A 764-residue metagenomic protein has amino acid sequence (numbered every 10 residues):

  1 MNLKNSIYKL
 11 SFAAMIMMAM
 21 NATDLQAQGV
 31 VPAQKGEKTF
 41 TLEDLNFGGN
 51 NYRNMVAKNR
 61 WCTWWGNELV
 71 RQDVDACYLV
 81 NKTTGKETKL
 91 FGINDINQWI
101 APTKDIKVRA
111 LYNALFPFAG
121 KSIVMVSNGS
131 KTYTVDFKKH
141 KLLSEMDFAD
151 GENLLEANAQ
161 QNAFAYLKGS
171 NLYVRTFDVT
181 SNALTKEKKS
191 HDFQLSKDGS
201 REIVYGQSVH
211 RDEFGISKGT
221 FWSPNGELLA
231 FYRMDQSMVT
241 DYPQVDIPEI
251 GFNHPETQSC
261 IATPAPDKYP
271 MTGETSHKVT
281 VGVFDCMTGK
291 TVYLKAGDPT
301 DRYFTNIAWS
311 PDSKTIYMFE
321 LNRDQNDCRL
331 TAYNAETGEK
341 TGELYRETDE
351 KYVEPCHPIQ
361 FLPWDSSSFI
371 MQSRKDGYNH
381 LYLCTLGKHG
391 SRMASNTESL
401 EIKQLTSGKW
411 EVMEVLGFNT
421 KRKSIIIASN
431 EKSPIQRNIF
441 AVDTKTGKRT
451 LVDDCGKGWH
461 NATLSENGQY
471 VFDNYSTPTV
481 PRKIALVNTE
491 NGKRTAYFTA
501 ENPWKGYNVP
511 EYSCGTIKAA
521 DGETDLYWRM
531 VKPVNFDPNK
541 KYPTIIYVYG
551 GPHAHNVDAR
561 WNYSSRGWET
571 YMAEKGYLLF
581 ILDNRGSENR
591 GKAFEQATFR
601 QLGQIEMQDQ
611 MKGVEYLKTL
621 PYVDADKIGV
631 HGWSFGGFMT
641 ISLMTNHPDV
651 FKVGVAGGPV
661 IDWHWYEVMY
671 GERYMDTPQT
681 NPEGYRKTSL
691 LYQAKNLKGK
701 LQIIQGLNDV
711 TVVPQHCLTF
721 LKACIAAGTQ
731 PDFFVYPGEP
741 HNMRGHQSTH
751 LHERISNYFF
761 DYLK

Functional and structural regions predicted by a protein language model:
M1-F12, T23: Bacterial N-terminal signal peptides that target proteins for export
N2, T41, G92-D95, T385 (+3 more regions): Short, solvent-exposed coil/turn linker segments
K9, T23, A27-N461, Q469-Y470 (+2 more regions): Beta-propeller folds
M15: Condensing-enzyme catalytic core mediating Claisen C-C bond formation in acyl metabolism
D241, A308, S313, H460-K764: Serine-hydrolase catalytic core recognition
